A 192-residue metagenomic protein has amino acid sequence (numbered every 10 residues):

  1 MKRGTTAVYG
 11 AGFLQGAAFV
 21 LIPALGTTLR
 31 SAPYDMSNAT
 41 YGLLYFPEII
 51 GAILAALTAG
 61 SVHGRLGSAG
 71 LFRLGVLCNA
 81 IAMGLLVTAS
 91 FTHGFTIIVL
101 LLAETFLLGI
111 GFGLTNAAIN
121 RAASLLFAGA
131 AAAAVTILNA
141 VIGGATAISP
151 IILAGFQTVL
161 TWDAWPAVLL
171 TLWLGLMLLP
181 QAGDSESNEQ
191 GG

Functional and structural regions predicted by a protein language model:
K2-R30, Y41: Helix-loop boundary and gating motifs at the non-cytosolic
V20, E48-I53, L57, A147: Residue-level signature of mid-helix packing/kink "hotspots" within the transmembrane helices of 12-pass Major
A55-S68, Q157: Helix-to-loop junctions at the C-terminal end of transmembrane segments in multipass secondary transporters
C78-G94: C-terminal ends and interior cores of transmembrane alpha-helices in multi-pass membrane transporters/permeases
T96-L114: Hydrophobic core of transmembrane alpha-helices in multi-pass small-molecule transporters, especially MFS/SLC-type
L114-F127: Intracellular juxtamembrane helix-capping segments at the cytosolic ends of symmetry-related transmembrane helices
I137-D184: Helix-loop-helix hairpin linking two adjacent transmembrane segments in secondary transporters
